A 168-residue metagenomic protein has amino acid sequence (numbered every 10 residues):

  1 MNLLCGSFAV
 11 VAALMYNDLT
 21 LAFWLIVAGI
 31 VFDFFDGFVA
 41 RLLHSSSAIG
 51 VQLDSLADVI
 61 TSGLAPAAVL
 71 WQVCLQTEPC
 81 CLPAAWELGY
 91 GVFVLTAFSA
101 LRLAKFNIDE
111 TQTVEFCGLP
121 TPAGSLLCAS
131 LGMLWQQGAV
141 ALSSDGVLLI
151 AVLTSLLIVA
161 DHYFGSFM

Functional and structural regions predicted by a protein language model:
M1-L3, V39-V59, L101-G124, A160-M168: Interhelical loop and helix-boundary elements at the membrane-water interface of polytopic inner-membrane proteins
M1-Q52, E87-T96, I150: Membrane-embedded alpha-helical segments that form the functional core of polytopic membrane enzymes, especially those
N2, G6-A12, A65-A68, S99-R102 (+2 more regions): Helical transmembrane-bundle signal
F8-W24, L64-Y90, L131-G146: Helix-coil boundary and interhelical linker segments in multi-pass alpha-helical membrane proteins
W24-F32, S62, A123-L127, L131: Hydrophobic faces of alpha-helical transmembrane segments in multi-pass integral membrane proteins
I26-D33, V94-K105, G132, I150-D161: Alpha-helical transmembrane segments of multi-pass membrane proteins
L42-F106: Multi-pass membrane catalytic core of lipid/isoprenoid biosynthesis enzymes
T113-M168: C-terminal membrane-associated helical module and adjoining short loops/tails
